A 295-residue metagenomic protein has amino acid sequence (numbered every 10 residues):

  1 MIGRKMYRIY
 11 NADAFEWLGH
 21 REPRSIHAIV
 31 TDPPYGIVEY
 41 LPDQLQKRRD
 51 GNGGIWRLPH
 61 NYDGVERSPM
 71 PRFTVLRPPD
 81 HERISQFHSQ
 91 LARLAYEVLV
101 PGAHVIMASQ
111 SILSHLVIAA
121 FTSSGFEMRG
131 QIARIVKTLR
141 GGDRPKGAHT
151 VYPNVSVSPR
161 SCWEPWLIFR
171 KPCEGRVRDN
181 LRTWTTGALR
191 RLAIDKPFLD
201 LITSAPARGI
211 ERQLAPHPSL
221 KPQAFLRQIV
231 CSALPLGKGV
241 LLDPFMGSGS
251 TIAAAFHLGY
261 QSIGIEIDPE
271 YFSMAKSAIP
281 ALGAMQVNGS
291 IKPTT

Functional and structural regions predicted by a protein language model:
M1-T295: S-adenosyl-L-methionine-dependent nucleic acid methyltransferase catalytic domains
